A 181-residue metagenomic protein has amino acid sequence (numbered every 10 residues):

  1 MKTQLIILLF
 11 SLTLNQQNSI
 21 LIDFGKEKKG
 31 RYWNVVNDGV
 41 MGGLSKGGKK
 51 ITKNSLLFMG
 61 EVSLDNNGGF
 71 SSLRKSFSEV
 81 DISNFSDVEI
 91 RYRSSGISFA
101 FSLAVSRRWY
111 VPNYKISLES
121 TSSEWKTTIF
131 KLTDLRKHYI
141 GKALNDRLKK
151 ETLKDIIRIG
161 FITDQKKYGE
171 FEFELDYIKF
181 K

Functional and structural regions predicted by a protein language model:
M1-S19: Bacterial Sec-dependent N-terminal signal peptides
Q16-K181: Beta-rich carbohydrate-recognition modules and glycan-binding surfaces
